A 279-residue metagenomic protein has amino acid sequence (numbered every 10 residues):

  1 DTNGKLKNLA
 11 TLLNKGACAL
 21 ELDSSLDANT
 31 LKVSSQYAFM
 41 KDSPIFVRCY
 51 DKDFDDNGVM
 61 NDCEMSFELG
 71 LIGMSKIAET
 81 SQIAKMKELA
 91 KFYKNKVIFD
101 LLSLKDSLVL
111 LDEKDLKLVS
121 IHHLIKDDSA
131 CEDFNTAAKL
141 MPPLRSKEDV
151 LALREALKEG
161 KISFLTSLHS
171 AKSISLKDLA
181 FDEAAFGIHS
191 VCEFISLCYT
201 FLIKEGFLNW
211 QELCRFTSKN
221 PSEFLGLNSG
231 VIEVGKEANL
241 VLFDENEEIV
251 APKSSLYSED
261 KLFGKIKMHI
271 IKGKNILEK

Functional and structural regions predicted by a protein language model:
D1: A metal-dependent hydrolase metal-coordination microenvironment
G4-L165: Histidine/acidic residue-rich metal-binding segments in metalloenzymes
S66-K94, K158-E159, F164-L165, S170-E245: His/Asp/Glu-enriched, well-ordered alpha-helical/loop segment that forms or immediately abuts the divalent-metal
L69, N135, K139, L176 (+3 more regions): Residue-level signal for pocket-adjacent positions within structured domains
L104, H122, S170-K172, E245-E248 (+1 more regions): Short, glycine-/Ser/Thr-/acidic-enriched flexible segments
A180-E183, K236-K279: C-terminal cap of metal-dependent C-N hydrolases
